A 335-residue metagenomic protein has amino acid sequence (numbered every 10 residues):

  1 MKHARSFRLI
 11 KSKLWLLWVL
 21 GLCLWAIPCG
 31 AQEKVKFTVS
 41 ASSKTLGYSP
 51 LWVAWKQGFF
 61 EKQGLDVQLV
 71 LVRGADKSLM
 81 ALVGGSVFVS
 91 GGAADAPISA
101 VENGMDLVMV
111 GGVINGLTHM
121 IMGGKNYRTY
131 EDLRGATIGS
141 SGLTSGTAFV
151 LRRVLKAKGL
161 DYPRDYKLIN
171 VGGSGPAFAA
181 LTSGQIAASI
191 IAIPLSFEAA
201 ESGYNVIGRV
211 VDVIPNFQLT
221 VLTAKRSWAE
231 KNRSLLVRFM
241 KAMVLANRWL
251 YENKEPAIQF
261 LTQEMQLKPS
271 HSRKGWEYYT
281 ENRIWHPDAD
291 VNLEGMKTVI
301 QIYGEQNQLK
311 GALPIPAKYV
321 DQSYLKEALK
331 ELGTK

Functional and structural regions predicted by a protein language model:
M1-K11: N-terminal secretory signal peptides that target proteins for export/translocation
K13-A26: Bacterial N-terminal signal peptides
Q32-S183, A187-I193, N205-V210, P215-N216: Short, glycine-/small- and polar/acidic-enriched structural segments that line small-molecule recognition paths
W52, I98, R152, F197-A200 (+3 more regions): Predominant activation on well-ordered alpha-helical scaffold segments within soluble catalytic domains
D95-A96, G175-M265: Pocket-lining segment of extracytoplasmic ligand-binding domains
E230-G311: Secondary-structure end/capping motifs
I300-K335: Conserved C-terminal helix/tail region of periplasmic/extracytoplasmic solute-binding proteins
